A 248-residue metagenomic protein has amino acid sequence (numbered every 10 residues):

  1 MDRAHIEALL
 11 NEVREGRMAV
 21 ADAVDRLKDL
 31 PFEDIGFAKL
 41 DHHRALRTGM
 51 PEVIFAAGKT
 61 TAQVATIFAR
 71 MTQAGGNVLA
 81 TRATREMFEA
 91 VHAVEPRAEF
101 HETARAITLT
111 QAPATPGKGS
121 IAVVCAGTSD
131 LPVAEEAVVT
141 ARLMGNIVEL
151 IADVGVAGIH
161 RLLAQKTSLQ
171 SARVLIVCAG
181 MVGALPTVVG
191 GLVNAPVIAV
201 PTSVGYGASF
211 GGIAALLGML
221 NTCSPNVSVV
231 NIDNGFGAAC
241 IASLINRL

Functional and structural regions predicted by a protein language model:
M1-T84, F88-E89, V94: Long amphipathic alpha-helical segments
A62-V64, D130-E135, I159-H160, A179-V189 (+2 more regions): Short glycine/serine/threonine-rich phosphate/pyrophosphate-binding segments that cradle anionic phosphate groups
E99-H101, V189-G212: Short, acidic/small-residue loops that bind anionic groups at enzyme active sites
A104-T110, I147-S168, I213-A214, V230-D233: Glycine-rich oxoanion-binding loops at beta->alpha junctions
K118-H160: Glycine-rich phosphate/diphosphate-binding loop of Rossmann-like nucleotide-binding domains
C125, S129, K166-Q170, V174 (+1 more regions): C-terminal binding/interaction regions
A164-P201: Glycine-rich phosphate-binding loop
